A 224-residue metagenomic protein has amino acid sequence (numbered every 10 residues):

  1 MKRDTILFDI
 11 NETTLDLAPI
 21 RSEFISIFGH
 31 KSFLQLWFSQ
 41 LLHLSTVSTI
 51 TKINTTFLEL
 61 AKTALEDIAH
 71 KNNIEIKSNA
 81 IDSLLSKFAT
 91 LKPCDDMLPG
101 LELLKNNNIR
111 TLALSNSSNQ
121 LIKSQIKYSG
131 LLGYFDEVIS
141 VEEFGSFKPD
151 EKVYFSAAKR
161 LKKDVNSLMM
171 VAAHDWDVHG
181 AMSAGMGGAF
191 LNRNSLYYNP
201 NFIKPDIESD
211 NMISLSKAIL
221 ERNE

Functional and structural regions predicted by a protein language model:
M1-L42: Active-site neighborhood of HAD-like aspartate-dependent phosphohydrolases
M1-R3, F8, E102-K105, L114 (+1 more regions): Asp-based, Mg2+/Mn2+-dependent phosphohydrolase catalytic module
I20, F33-L34, A80, L131-Y134: Hydrophobic side chains within well-formed alpha-helices
R21, L34, F38, L58-E66 (+1 more regions): An amphipathic alpha-helix signature
H30-F38, K71-D82, V165: Short, surface-exposed acidic
T46-D82: A metal-dependent, Asp-based hydrolase signature
L58-E59, I76-A113, K123, E151: Short, acidic loop-to-helix structural element flanking the phosphoryl-transfer center in phosphate-processing enzymes
